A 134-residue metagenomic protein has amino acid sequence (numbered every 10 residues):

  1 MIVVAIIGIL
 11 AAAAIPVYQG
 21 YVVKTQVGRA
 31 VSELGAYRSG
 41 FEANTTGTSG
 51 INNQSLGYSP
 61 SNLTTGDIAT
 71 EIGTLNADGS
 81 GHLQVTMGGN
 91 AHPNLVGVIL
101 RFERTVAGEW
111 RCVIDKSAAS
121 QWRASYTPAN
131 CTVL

Functional and structural regions predicted by a protein language model:
M1-Q26, E33, Y37: N-terminal single-pass transmembrane signal-anchor helix
Q26-R29, N94: Extracytoplasmic/periplasmic, Sec-exported soluble proteins
A30-N52: N-terminal alpha-helical signal peptides/signal-anchor transmembrane segments
T45-L134: Periplasmic/extracellular, small/polar-rich flexible segments of pilin-like filament-forming proteins
